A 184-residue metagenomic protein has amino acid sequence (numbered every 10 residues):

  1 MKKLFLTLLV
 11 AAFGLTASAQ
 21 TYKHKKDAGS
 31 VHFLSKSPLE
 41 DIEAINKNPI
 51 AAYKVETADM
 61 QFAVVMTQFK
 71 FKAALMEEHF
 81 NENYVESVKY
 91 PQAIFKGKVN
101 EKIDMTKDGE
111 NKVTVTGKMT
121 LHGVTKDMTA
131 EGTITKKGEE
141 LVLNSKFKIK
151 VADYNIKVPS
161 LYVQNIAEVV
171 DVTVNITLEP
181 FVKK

Functional and structural regions predicted by a protein language model:
M1-K23: Bacterial Sec-dependent N-terminal signal peptides
Q20-K184: Low-complexity, acidic/polar, glycine-enriched regions of mature
